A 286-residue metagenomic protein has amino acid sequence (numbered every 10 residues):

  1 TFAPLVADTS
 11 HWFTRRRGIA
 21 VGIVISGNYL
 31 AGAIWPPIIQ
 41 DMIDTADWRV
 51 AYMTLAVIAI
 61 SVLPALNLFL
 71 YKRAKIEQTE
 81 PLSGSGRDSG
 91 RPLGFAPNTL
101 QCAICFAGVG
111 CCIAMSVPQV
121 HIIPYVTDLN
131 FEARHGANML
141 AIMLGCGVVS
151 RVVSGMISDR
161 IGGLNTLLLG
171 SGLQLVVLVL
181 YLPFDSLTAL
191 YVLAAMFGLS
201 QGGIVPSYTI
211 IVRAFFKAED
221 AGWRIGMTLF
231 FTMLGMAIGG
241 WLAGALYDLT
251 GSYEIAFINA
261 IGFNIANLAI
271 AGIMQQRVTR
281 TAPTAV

Functional and structural regions predicted by a protein language model:
T1-F13, G203-F216: Intracellular juxtamembrane helix-capping segments at the cytosolic ends of symmetry-related transmembrane helices
V24, N28-A74: Helix-loop-helix hairpin linking two adjacent transmembrane segments in secondary transporters
G32, F215-S252, A260: A late C-terminal transmembrane helix in Major Facilitator Superfamily
I34-A46, V126-T127, I157-S158, L242-G251: Interfacial helix-cap and linker-helix signal at transmembrane-aqueous boundaries of multi-pass secondary transporters
L70-G90, T281-V286: Flexible cytoplasmic inter-helical loops of multi-pass small-molecule transporters
N98-M156: Extracytoplasmic gate region of multi-pass secondary transporters
N165-L180: Structural signature of the two symmetry-related core transmembrane helices
T188-M196: Paired small-residue
